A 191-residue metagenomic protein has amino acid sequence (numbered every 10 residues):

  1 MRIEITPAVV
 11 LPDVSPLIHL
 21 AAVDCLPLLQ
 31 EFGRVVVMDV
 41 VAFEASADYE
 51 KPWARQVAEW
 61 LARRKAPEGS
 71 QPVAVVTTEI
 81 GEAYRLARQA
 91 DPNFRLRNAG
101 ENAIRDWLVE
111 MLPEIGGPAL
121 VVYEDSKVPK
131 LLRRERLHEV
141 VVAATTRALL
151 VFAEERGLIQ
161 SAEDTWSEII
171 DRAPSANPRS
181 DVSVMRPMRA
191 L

Functional and structural regions predicted by a protein language model:
M1-P12, L20-R34, M38-E82, D91-N102 (+2 more regions): Feature 3881 marks metal-assisted phosphotransfer/nuclease machinery and their flanking interaction elements
V122-Y123: Short beta-strand scaffold positions
